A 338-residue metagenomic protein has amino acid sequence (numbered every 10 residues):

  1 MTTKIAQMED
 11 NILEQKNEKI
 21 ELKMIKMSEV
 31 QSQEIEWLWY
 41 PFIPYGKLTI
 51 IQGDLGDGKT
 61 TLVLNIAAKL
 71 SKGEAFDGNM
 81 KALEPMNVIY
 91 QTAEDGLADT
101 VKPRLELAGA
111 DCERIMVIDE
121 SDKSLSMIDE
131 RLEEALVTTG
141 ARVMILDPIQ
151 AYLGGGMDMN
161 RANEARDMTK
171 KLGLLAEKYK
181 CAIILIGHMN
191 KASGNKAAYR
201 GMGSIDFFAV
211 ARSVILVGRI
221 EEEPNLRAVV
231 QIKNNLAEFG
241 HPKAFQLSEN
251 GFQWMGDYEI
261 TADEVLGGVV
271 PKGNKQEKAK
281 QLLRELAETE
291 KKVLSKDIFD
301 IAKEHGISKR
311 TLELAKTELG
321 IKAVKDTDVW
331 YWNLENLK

Functional and structural regions predicted by a protein language model:
K4-K23, V137-G140, K178-Y179, E221-K338: C-terminal regions of RecA-like/P-loop NTPase motor modules
N17-E18, M27, E34, L38 (+9 more regions): Conserved inter-motif catalytic segment of the P-loop NTP-binding fold
Y45-T49, M86: Pre-Walker A (Motif I) flank of P-loop NTPase domains
I50-I51, G56, T61, I89-Q91 (+3 more regions): Phosphate-binding/switch region of NTP-binding enzymes
L62, I66: Hydrophobic positions on the alpha1 helix immediately C-terminal to the Walker A/P-loop
S71: Gly/Ala-rich phosphate-binding loop of Rossmann-like dinucleotide-binding domains, activating on the conserved
